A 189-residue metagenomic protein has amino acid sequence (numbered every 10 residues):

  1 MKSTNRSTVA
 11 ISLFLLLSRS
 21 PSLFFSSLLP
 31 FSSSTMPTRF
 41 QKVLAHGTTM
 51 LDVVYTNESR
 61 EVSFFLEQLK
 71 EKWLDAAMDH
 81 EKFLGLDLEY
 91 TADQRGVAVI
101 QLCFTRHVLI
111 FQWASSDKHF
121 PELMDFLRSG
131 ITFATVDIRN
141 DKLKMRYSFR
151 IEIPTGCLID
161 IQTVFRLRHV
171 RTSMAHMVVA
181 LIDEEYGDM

Functional and structural regions predicted by a protein language model:
K2, L17, F24-L84, L88 (+2 more regions): N-terminal accessory regions of nucleic-acid-interacting proteins
V9-A10: Acidic, Ala/Val/Gly-enriched low-complexity intrinsically disordered segments
P37-Y55, R106-W113, D117-P121, F126 (+1 more regions): Active-site-proximal helix-loop-helix substrate-binding element of RNase H-like nuclease domains
D79-H80, R95-G96, L127-G130: Short, well-ordered loop/turn elements at secondary-structure boundaries
F83-E89, Q101, L109-Q112: Short, conserved beta-strand segments within well-ordered enzyme catalytic domains that often line or immediately flank
L86-D87, I100, A134, V178: Structural signal for hydrophobic/aromatic residues that build the beta-strand cores of folded beta-sheet domains
D93-H107: A short alpha/beta connector and helix-capping loop motif
